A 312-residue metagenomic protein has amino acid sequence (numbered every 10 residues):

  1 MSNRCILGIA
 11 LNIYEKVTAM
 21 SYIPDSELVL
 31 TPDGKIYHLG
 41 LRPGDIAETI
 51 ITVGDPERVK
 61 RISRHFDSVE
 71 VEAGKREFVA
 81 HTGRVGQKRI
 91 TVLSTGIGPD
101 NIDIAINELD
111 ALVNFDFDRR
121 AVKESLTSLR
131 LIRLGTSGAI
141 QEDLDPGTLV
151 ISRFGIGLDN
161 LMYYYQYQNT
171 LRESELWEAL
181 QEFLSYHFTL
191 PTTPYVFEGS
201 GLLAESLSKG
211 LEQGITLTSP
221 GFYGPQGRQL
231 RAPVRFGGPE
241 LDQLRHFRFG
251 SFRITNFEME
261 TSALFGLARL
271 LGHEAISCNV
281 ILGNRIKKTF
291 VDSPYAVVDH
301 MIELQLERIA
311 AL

Functional and structural regions predicted by a protein language model:
S21-Y195: Metabolite-binding pocket within alpha/beta catalytic cores that recognizes anionic/polar moieties
G138, G155, L217-G224, A263 (+1 more regions): Glycine-rich beta-alpha junction loops
L176-R248: Active-site rim beta-loop-alpha module in soluble metabolic enzymes
V234, D242-L271: A C-terminal functional module that forms or caps the active site or interfaces directly with catalytic machinery
S262-P294: Zn-dependent metallopeptidase/amidohydrolase metal-coordination segment
N284-L312: His/Asp/Glu-rich mid-to-C-terminal helical/loop segments that flank catalytic regions of hydrolases
